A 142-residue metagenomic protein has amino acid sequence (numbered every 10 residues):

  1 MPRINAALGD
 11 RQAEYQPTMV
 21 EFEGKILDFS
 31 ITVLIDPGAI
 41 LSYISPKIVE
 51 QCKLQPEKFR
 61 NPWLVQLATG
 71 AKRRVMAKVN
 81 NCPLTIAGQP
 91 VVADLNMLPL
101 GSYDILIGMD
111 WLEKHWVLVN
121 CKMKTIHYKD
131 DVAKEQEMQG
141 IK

Functional and structural regions predicted by a protein language model:
M1-D28, V65-K78: Pepsin-like aspartyl protease folds
S30, P37-K142: Aspartic protease core domain of the pepsin/retropepsin superfamily
